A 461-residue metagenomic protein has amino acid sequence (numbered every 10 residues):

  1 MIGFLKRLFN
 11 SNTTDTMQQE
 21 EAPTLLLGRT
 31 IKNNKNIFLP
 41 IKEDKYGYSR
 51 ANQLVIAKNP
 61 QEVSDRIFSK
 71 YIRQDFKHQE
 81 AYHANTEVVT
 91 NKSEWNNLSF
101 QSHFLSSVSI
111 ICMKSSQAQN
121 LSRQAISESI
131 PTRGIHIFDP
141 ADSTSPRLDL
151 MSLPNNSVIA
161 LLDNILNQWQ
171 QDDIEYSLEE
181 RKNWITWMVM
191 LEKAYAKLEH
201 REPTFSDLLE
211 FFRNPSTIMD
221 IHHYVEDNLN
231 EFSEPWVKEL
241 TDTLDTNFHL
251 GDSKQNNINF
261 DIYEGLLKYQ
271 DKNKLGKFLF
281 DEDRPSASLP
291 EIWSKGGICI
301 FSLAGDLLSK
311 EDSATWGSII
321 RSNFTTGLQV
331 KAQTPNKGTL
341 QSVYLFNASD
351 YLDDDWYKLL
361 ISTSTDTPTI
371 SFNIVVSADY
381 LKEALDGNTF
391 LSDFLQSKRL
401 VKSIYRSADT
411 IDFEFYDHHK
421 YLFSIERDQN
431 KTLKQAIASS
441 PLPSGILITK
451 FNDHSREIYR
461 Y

Functional and structural regions predicted by a protein language model:
I2-L8: Short, positively charged, Ser/Thr-rich terminal linear motifs in low-complexity/disordered regions that act as
L5, T13-E21, R29-I37, E43-D366 (+1 more regions): P-loop NTPase motor domains
C112-K114, A304, V375-Y380, R406-A408: A short beta-strand-to-loop transition that corresponds to the Sensor-1 phosphate-sensing loop of AAA+ P-loop ATPases
T132-T144, K331-P335, N373-A378, R406 (+1 more regions): A generic structural motif
E175-K182, I361, K382-Y461: P-loop NTPase motor core of the ASCE superfamily
W293, N336-K337, T365-P368, L395-S397 (+1 more regions): A structural signal for short secondary-structure junctions
S364-D386: Sensor-1/coupling segment of RecA-like P-loop NTPase cores
